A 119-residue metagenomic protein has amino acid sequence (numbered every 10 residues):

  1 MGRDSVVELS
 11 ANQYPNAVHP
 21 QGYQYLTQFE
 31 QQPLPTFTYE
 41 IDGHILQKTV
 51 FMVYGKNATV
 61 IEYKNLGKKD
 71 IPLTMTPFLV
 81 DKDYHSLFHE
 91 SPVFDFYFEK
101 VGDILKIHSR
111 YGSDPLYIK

Functional and structural regions predicted by a protein language model:
M1-T36, R110-Y117: An extended acidic
G2, Y39-I41, N65: Short acidic, glycine-rich loop/turn motifs
P20-F29, G43-Q47, P92-Y97: Short small/polar-residue motifs
P33-M52: Low-complexity, acidic Ser/Thr/Pro/Gly-rich terminal tails and inter-domain linkers that flank the onset of structured
L46-Q47, F51-K119: Polysaccharide-binding surfaces and accessory modules of carbohydrate-active proteins
